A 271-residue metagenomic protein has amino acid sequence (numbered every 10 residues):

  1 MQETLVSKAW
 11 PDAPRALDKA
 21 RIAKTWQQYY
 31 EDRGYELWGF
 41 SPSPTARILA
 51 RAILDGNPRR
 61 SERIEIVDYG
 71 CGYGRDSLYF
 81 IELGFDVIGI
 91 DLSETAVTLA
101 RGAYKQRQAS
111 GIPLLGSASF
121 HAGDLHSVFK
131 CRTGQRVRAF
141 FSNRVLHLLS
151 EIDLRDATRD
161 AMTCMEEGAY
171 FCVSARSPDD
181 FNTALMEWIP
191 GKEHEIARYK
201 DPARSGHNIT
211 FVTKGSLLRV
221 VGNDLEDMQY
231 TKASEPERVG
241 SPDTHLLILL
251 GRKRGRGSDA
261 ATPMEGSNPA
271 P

Functional and structural regions predicted by a protein language model:
Q2-I64, G72-R132, L149, D156 (+1 more regions): Class I (Rossmann-like) S-adenosyl-L-methionine-dependent methyltransferase catalytic domain, capturing the SAM-binding
I64, V137-R138: Conserved acidic residues
D68: Class I SAM-dependent methyltransferase core
F141: A conserved beta-strand element that flanks and buttresses the S-adenosyl-L-methionine
R144-L148: Short catalytic micro-motifs in class I SAM-dependent methyltransferases
R155-E167: A short glycine-rich, Lys/Arg-flanked "PGG" loop and its adjoining helix->strand segment in the class I
